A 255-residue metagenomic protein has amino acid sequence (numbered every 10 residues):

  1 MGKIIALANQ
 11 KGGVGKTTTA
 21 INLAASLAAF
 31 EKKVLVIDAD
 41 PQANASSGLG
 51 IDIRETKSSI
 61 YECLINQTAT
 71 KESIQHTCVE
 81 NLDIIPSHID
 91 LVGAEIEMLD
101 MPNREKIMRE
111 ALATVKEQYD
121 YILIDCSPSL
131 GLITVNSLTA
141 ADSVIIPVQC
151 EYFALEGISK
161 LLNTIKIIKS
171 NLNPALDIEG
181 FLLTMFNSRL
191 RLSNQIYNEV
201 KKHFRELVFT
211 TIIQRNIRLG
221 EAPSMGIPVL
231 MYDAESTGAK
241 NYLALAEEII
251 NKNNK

Functional and structural regions predicted by a protein language model:
M1-K255: P-loop NTP-binding core
